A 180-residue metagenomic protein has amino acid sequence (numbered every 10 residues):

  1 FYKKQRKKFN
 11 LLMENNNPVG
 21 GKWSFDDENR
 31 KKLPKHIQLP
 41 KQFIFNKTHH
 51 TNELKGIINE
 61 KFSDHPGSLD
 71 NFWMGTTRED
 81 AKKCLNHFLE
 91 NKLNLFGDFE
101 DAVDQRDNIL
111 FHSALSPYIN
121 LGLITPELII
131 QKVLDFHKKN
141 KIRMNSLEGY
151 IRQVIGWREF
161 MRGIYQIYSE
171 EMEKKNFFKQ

Functional and structural regions predicted by a protein language model:
F1-T77: Beta-rich, aromatic/charged-enriched effector core domains that present basic-aromatic interfaces for binding
T76, D80-Q180: Gly/Thr-rich phosphate-binding loop signature of adenosyl cofactor/nucleotide-binding cores
